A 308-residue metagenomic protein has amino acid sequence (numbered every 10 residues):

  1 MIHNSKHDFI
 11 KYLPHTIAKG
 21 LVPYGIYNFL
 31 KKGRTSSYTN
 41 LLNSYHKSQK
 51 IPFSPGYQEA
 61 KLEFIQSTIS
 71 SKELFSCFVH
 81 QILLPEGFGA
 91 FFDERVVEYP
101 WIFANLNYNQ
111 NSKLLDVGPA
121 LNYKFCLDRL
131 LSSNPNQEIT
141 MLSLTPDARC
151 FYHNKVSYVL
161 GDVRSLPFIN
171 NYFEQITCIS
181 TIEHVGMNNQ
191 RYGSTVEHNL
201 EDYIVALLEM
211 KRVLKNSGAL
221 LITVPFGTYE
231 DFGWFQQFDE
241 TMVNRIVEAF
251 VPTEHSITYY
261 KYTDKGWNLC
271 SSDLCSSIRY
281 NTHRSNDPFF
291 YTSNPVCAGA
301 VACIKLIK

Functional and structural regions predicted by a protein language model:
M1-L83, C275-H283, C297-C303: Membrane-proximal basic amphipathic "stem/tether" segments
G25, T35, Y158, N244-E248 (+1 more regions): A C-terminal cap/extension of S-adenosyl-L-methionine-dependent methyltransferases that defines the acceptor-substrate
D93-S112, Y123-R129: Conserved alpha-helix/loop element of class I SAM-dependent methyltransferases that forms part of the SAM/SAH-binding
K113-S165: Class I SAM-dependent methyltransferase SAM/SAH-binding core
R164-T177: A short acidic, Gly/Pro-enriched loop at the edge of an enzyme's catalytic core that lines a small-molecule cofactor
E174-L200: A short SAM/SAH-binding and catalytic strip from SAM-dependent methyltransferases
S194-A219: A short glycine-rich, Lys/Arg-flanked "PGG" loop and its adjoining helix->strand segment in the class I
A219-I246: Conserved class I S-adenosyl-L-methionine
